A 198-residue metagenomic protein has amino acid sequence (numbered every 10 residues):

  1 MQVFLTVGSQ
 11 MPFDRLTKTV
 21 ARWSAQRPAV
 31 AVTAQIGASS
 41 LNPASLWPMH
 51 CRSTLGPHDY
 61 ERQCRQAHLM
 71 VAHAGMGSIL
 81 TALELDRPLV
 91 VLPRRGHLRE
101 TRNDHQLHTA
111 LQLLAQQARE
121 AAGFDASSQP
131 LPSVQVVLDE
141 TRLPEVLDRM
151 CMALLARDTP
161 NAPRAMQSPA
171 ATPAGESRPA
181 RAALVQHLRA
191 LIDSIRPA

Functional and structural regions predicted by a protein language model:
M1-A198: Nucleotide-activated sugar donor-binding and catalytic core shared by glycosyltransferases and related lipid-linked
